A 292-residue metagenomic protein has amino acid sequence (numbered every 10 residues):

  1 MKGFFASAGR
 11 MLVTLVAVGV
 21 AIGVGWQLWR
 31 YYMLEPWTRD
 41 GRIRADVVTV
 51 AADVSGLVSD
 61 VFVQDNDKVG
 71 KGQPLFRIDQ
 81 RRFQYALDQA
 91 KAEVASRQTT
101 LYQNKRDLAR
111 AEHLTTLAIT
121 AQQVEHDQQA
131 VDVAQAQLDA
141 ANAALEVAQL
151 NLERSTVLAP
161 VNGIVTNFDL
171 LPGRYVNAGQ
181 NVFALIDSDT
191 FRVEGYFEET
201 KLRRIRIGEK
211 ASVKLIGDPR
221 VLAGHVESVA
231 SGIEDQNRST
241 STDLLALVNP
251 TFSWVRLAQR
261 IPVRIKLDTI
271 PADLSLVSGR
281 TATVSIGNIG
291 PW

Functional and structural regions predicted by a protein language model:
M1-A17: Membrane-entry signal-anchor segments at the cytosolic-membrane interface, especially the N-terminal signal anchor
V20-R44: Aromatic-capped interface at the extracytoplasmic side of an N-terminal signal-anchor transmembrane helix
W26-E35, T190, Y196-R203, K210-L222 (+3 more regions): Hydrophobic alpha-helix/coiled-coil detector that fires on Leu/Ile/Phe-packed helical surfaces
R39-R44, D60-F62, K68-P74, N151 (+3 more regions): Surface-exposed patches in structured soluble domains
D40-S55: Short extracytoplasmic/periplasmic juxtamembrane "stem" segments immediately C-terminal to an N-terminal membrane anchor
D60-V63, K68, P74-Q80, D169 (+2 more regions): Exposed loop and linker-edge segments at protein-protein interfaces
R82-L150, F168, V193: Alpha-helical coiled-coil segments
G232-L245: Short, solvent-exposed secondary-structure boundary/capping segments
